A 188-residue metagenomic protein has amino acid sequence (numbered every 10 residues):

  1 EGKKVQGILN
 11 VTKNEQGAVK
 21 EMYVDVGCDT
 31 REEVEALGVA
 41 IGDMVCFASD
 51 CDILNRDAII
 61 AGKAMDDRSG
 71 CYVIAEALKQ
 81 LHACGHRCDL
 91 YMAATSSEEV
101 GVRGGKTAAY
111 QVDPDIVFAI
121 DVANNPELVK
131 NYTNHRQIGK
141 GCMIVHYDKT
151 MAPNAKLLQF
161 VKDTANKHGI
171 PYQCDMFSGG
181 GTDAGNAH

Functional and structural regions predicted by a protein language model:
E1-H188: N-terminal hydrophobic/helix-forming segments and targeting peptides
